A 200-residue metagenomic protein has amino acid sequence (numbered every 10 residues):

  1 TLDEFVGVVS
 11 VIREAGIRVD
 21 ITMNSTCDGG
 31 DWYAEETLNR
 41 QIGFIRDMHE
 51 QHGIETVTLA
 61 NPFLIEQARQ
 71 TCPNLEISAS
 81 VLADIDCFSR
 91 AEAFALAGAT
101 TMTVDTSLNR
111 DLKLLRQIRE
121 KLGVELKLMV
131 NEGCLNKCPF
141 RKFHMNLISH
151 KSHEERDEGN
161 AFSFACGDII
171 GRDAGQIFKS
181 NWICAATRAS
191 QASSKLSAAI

Functional and structural regions predicted by a protein language model:
T1-R90, T103-I200: Active-site pocket-lining/capping segments in soluble small-molecule metabolic enzymes
A95-T101: A cross-taxonomic marker for long C-terminal extensions/tails that follow the last structured domain
